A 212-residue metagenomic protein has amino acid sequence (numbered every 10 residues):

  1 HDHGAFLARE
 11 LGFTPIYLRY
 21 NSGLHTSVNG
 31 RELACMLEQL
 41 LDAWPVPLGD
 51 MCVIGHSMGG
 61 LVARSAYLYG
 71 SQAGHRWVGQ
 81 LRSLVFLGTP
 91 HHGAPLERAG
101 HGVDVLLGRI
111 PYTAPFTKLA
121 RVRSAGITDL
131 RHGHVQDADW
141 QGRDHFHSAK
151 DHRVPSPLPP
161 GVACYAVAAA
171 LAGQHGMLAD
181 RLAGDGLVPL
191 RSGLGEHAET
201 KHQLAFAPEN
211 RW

Functional and structural regions predicted by a protein language model:
H1, H56-S57, G88, D185: The conserved beta1-alpha1 loop
H1-M51: Active-site catalytic motif of lipid deacylating hydrolases and related acyltransferases
I16, I54, V85: Conserved Rossmann-like nucleotide-binding pocket used by diverse enzymes that bind dinucleotide cofactors
S27-G30, V62-Y67, P95-R98: A short acidic (Asp/Glu
I54-A63: Gly/Ala-rich beta-loop-alpha elbow adjacent to hydrolase catalytic centers
L68-W212: Helical cap/lid subdomain of alpha/beta-hydrolase-fold lipid enzymes that gates access to the catalytic pocket
